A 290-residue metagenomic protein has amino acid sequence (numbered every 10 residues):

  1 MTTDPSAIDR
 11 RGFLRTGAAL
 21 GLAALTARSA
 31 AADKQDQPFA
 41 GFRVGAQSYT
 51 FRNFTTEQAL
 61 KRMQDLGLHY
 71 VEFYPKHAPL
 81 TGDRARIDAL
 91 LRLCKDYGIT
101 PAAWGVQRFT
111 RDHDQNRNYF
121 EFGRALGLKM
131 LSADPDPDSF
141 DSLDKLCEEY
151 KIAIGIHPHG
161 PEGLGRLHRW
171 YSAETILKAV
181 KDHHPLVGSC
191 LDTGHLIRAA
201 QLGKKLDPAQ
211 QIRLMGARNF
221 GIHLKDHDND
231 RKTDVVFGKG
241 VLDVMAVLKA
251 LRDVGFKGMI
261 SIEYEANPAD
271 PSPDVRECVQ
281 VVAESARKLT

Functional and structural regions predicted by a protein language model:
T2-R43, R52-G67, A173-T290: Histidine-acidic metal/acid-base catalytic patches
A18, D36-P38, E57-Q58, H77 (+3 more regions): Active-site acidic/histidine proton-transfer and metal-coordination neighborhood in alpha/beta enzyme cores
S48-T50, P75, G105, P158 (+1 more regions): A mature extracytoplasmic/lumenal domain signature
A59-K76, L126: Catalytic domains of carbohydrate-active enzymes, especially glycoside hydrolases
E72-A89: Glycine-rich, proline-tolerant flexible connector loops at the mouths of alpha/beta enzymes
G82-I87, H113-N116, P271: Metal-dependent catalytic neighborhoods of phosphoester/phosphodiester hydrolases
